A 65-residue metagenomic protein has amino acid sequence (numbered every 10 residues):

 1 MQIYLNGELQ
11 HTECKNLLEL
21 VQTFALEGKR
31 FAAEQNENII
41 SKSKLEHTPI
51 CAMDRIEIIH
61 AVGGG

Functional and structural regions predicted by a protein language model:
M1-G64: Ubiquitin-like/PB1-type beta-grasp interaction modules and other compact soluble beta-rich domains
